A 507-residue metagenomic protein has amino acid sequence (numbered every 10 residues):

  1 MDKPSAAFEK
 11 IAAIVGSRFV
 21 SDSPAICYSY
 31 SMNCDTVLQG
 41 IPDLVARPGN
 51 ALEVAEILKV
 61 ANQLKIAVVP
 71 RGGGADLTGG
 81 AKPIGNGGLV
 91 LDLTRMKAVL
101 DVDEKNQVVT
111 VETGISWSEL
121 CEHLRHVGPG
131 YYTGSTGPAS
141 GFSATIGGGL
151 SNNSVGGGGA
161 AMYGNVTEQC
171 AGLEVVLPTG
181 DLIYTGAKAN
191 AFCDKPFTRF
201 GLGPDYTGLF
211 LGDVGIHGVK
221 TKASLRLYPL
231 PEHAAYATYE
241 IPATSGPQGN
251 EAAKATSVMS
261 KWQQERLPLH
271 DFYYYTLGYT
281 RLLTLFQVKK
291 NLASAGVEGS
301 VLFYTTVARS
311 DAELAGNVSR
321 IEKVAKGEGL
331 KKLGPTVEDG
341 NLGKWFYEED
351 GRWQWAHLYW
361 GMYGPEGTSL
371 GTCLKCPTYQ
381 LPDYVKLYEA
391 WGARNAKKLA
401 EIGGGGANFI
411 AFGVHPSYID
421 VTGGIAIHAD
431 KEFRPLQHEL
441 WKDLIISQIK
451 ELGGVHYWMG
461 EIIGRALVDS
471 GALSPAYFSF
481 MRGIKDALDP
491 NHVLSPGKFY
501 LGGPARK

Functional and structural regions predicted by a protein language model:
M1-K59, A75-Q107, R281-N291, E348-S369 (+2 more regions): N-terminal flexible segment immediately upstream of the FAD-binding catalytic core in FAD-dependent oxidoreductases
M1-T36, Q63-V68, G73, A325-D350 (+1 more regions): N-terminal accessory segments
F19-P24, A46-P48, V68-G72, G79 (+12 more regions): General beta-strand structural signal in soluble alpha/beta enzymes
P24, A237-Y239, A243, N250-L444 (+1 more regions): C-terminal substrate-recognition/cap domain of FAD-linked oxidoreductases
P24-M32, R71-A75, N106-V108, G134-A144 (+4 more regions): Core alpha/beta catalytic barrel or barrel-like domain that forms the active/cofactor pocket in diverse metabolic
A61, G215, D489: Conserved, mostly hydrophobic/aromatic
A98-L100, T113, S118-S260, K507: FAD-binding subdomain of flavoenzyme oxidoreductases
H357, W458-K507: Activity-critical C-terminal alpha-helical subdomain
